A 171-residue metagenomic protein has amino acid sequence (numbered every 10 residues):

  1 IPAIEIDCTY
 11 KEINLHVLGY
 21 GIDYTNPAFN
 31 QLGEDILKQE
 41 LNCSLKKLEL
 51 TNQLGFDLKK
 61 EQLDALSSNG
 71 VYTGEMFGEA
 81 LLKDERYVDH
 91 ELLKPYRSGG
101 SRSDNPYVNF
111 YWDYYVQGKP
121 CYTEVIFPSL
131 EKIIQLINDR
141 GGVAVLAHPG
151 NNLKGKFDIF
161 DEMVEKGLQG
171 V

Functional and structural regions predicted by a protein language model:
I1-I13, Y114-V171: An N-terminally biased module of ancient metal coordination in phosphate/nucleic-acid-related enzymes
I1-Y72, M76, A80, E165-V171: A metal-dependent hydrolase metal-coordination microenvironment
H16, Y20-P27, L32, D57 (+9 more regions): Alpha-helical context
Q39, G99-R102, G155-K156: Alpha-helix capping and helix-coil boundary motifs
F56, R86, P149: Residue-level marker of positions within ordered structural domains that often coincide with functionally constrained
D64, K94, G150: Residue-level "edge-of-site" marker
V71-V145: Conserved acidic, metal-coordinating active-site core of Asp-based, Mg2+-dependent phosphoryl-transfer enzymes
